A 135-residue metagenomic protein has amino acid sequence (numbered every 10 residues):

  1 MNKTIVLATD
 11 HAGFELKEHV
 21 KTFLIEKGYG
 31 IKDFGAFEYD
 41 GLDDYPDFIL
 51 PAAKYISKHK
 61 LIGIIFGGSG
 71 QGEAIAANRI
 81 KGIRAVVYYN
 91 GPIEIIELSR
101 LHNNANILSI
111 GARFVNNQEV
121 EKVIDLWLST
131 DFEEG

Functional and structural regions predicted by a protein language model:
T4-I5, K60-G63, G82-R84: Short active-site oxyanion
V6-E26: Glycine-rich phosphate/diphosphate-binding loop of Rossmann-like nucleotide-binding domains
V6-G13, I93-G135: C-terminal binding/interaction regions
T22-I31, G82: Short helix-loop-beta junction
K27, Y55, H59, I80 (+2 more regions): Change "in soluble alpha/beta enzymes" to "in soluble alpha/beta proteins
G30-L42: A short beta-strand-loop structural module common to alpha/beta enzyme folds
D47-I65: Short, structured active-site "lid" loops
F66-G68, G72-R113: Mid-chain, well-packed structural core segment of small domains
